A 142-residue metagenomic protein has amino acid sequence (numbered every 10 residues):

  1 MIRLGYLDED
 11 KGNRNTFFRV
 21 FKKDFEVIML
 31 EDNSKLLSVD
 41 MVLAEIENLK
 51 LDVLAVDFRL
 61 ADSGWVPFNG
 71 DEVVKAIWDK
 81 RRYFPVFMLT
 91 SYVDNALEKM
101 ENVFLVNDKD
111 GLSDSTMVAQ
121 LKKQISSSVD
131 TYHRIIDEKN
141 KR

Functional and structural regions predicted by a protein language model:
M1-G12, T16-F21: Conserved acidic segment of CheY-like receiver
R3, K99-L112: As written
D10-R14, S34-K35, R59-G64, Y92-N95 (+1 more regions): Short acidic, S/G/P-rich loop/turn micro-motifs used as interaction or catalytic elements
E26-S38: Short hydrophobic/Thr-rich beta-strand motif most characteristic of the beta2 strand and flanking loop of CheY-like
S38-V42, D52-I77: Conserved phosphotransfer microenvironments
V74-A96, N107: A short, hydrophobic beta-strand element within the central beta-sheet of small alpha/beta folds
N95-A96, D110-H133: C-terminal output helix
D130-R142: C-terminal output/effector regions of signal-responsive regulators
